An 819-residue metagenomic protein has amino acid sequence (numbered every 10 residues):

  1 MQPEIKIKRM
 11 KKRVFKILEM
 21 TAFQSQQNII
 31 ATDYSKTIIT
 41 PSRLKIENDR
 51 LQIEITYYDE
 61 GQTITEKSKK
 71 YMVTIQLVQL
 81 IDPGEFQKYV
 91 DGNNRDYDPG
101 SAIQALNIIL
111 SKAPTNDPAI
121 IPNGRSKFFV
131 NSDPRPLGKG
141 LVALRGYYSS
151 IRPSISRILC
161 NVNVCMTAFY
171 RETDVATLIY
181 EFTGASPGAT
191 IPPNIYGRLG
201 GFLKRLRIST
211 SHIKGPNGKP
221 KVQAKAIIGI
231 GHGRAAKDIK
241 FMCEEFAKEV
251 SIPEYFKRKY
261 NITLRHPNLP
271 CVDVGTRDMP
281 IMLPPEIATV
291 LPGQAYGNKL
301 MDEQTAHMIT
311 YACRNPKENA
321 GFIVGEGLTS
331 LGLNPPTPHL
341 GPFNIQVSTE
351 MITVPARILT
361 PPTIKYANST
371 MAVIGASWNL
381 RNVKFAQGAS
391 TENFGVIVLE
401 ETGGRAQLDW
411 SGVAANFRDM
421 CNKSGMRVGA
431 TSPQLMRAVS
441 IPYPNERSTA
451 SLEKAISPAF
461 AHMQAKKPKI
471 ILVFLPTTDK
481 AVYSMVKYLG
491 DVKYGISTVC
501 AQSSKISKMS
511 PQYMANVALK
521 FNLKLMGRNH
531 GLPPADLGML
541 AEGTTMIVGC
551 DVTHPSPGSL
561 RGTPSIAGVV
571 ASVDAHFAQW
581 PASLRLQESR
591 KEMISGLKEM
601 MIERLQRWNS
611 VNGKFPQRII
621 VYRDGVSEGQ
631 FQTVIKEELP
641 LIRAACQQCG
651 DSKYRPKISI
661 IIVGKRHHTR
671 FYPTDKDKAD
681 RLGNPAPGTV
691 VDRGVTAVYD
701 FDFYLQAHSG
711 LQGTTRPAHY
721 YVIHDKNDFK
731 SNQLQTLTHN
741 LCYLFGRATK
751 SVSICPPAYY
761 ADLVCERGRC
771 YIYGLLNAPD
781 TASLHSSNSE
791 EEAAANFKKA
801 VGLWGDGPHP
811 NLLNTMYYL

Functional and structural regions predicted by a protein language model:
M1-L819: Long, low-complexity, intrinsically disordered terminal regions
